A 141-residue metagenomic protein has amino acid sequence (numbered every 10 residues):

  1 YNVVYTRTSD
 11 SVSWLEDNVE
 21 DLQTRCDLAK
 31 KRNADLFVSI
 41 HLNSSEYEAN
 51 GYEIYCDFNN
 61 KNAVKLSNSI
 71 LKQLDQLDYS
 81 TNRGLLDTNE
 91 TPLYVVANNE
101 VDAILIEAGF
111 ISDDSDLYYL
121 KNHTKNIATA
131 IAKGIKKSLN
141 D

Functional and structural regions predicted by a protein language model:
Y1-K65: Catalytic-core regions of hydrolytic enzymes
D17, F58, D75, T124-N126: Alpha-helix boundary/interfacial micro-motifs
T24, S69, T91: Short Gly/charged-rich anion-binding patches and loops
D27, L36-L42, E46, G84-D141: Active-site-adjacent mobile loop/cap segments within catalytic or ligand-binding domains
K61-D87: Active-site-adjacent substrate-binding region of metalloamidase/peptidase-like peptide-processing proteins
